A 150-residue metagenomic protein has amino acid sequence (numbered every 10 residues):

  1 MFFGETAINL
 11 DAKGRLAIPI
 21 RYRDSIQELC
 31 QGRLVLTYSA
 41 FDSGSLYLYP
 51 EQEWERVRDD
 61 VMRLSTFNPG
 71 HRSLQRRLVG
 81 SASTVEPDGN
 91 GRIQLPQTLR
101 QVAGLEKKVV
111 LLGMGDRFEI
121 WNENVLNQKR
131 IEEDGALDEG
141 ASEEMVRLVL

Functional and structural regions predicted by a protein language model:
F2-G4, G80-S81: Short, small/polar residue-rich loop motifs at catalytic or cofactor-binding pockets
F3-L16, I20-D42: A positional/architectural concept
T6-A17, V85-I93, R147: Short, low-complexity cationic-aromatic patches
G14-I18, L48, G91-L95, L99 (+1 more regions): Short, structured motif recognition centered on aromatic/hydrophobic residues
E28-S43, F67, A82, G104-W121 (+2 more regions): A short beta-strand-loop micro-motif that forms or neighbors metal/cofactor- and ligand-binding patches at active-site
Y47-V85: Helix-adjacent hinge/juxtasegments
S83-R92, Q97-E106: Beta-rich strand-turn-strand
N124-L150: Short, Lys/Arg-rich amphipathic alpha-helical interaction segments that bind nucleic acids or acidic protein surfaces
